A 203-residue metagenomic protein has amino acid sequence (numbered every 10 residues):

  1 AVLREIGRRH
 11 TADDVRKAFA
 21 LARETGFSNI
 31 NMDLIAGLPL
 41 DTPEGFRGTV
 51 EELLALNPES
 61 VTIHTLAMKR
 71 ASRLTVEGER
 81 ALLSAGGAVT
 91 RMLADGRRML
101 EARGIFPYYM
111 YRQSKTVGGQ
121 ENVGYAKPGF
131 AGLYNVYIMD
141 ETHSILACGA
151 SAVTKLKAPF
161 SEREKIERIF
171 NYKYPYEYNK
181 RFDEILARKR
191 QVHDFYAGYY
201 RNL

Functional and structural regions predicted by a protein language model:
A1-G96: Conserved non-cysteine loop/helix-boundary elements of the Radical SAM core domain that shape
G7-T11, I30-L38, A71-G78, L100-Y108 (+3 more regions): Noncatalytic linker/hinge segments flanking ATPase motor cores
H10, F27, H64, Y108-Y111 (+3 more regions): Aromatic side chains
P43, S72, G119, L156-P159: Generic domain-boundary/flexible-linker signal
L66, Q113, S151: Histidine- and/or cysteine-centered catalytic micro-motif in compact active-site loops
A71-C148: A C-terminal junction/extension of Radical SAM enzymes
G124-L203: Radical SAM enzyme core and accessory elements
